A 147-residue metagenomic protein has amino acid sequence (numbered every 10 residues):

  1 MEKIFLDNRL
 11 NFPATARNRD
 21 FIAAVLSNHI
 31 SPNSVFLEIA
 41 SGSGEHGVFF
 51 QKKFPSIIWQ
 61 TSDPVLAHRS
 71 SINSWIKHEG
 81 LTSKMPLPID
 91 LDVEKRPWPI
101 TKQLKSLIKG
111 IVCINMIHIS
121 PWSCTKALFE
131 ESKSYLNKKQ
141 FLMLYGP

Functional and structural regions predicted by a protein language model:
E2-P32: Class I SAM-dependent methyltransferase Rossmann-like catalytic core, especially the SAM/SAH-binding loop
L37, E45-W98: Class I SAM-dependent methyltransferase SAM/SAH-binding core
A40: Conserved S-adenosyl-L-methionine
P97-S106: Short amphipathic alpha-helix with an adjacent loop that forms part of the alpha/beta core around
V112: A conserved beta-strand element that flanks and buttresses the S-adenosyl-L-methionine
M116: Hydrophobic adenine-recognition pocket in adenosine-nucleotide-binding enzymes
I119-Y135: A short, conserved alpha-helix within the catalytic core of class I
K139-P147: Conserved beta-strand signature within the Rossmann-like core of class I S-adenosyl-L-methionine
